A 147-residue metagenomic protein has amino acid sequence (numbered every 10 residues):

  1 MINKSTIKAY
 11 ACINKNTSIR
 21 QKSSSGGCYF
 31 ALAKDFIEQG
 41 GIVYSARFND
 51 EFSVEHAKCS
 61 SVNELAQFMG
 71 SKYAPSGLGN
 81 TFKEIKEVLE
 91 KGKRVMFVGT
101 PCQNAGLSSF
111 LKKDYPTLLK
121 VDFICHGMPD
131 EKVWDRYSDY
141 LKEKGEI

Functional and structural regions predicted by a protein language model:
I2-I147: Iron-sulfur-associated redox domains of electron-transfer enzymes in respiratory and anaerobic energy metabolism
